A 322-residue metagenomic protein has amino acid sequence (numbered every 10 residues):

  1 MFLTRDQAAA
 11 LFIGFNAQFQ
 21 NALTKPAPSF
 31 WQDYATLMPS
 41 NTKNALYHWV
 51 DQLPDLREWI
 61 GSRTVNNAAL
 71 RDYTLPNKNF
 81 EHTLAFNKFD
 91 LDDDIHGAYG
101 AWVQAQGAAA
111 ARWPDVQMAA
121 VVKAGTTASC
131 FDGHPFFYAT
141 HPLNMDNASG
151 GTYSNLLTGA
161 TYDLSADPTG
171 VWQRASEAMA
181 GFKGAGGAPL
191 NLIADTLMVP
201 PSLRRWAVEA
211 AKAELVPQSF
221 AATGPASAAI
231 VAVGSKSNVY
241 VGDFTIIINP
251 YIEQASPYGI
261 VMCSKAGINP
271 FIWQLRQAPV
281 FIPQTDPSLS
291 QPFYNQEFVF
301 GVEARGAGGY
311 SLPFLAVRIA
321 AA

Functional and structural regions predicted by a protein language model:
M1-P26: N-terminal alpha-helical "arm" segments
F2, A139-G184, N191-T196, S202-A322: Sequence/fold signature of self-assembling virion shell proteins
R5-A8, N41-H48, N67, Y153-T161 (+1 more regions): A broad, low-specificity signal for short, low-complexity segments enriched in glycine/proline and polar/charged
N21-K78: Assembly/oligomerization interface modules of large self-assembling protein complexes
D51, D55, T74, A108-F137 (+3 more regions): Signature of extracytoplasmic/envelope-associated structural regions
A68-T74, M118, G184-G187: Catalytic micro-motifs at enzyme active sites that drive phosphoryl/nucleotidyl and oxygen chemistry
L75-C130, L197, F300-V302: Long, contiguous amphipathic alpha-helices that act as assembly "spine/axial" helices in icosahedral shell and virion
D92-G97, P189-L190, Q291: Exposed beta-sheet edge/beta-hairpin loop segments within beta-rich domains
